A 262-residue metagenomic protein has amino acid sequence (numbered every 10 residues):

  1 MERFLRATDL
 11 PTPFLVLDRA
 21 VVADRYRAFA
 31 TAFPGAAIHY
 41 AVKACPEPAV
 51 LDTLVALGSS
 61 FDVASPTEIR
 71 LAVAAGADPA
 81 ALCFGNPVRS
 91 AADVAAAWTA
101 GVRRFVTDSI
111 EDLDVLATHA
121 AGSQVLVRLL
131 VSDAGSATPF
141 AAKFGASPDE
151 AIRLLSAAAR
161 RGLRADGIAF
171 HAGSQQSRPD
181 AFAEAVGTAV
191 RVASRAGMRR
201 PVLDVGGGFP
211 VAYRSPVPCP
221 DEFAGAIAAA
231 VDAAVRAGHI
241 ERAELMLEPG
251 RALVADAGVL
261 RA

Functional and structural regions predicted by a protein language model:
M1-S123, R160, R164: A charged N-terminal "starter" segment
L10-P13, W98-R104, S136-A146, R178 (+1 more regions): Glycine-rich tight-turn/loop motif centered on a GG-T
R19, A23, P48, A91 (+5 more regions): Non-membrane alpha-helical structural segments and their capping/turn regions in soluble enzymes
A20, A41-E47, A64-E68, P87-R89 (+5 more regions): Active-site beta-loop-alpha junctions enriched in small/polar residues
R25, P148-L163, V186-M198, V231-D232: Structured alpha-helical segments in the cores of large, soluble enzyme domains
D108-R164: Conserved anion-binding
R160-S174: Internal alpha/beta core interface subdomains
S174-A262: C-terminal active-site-proximal or functional interface alpha/beta core segments in diverse enzymes
